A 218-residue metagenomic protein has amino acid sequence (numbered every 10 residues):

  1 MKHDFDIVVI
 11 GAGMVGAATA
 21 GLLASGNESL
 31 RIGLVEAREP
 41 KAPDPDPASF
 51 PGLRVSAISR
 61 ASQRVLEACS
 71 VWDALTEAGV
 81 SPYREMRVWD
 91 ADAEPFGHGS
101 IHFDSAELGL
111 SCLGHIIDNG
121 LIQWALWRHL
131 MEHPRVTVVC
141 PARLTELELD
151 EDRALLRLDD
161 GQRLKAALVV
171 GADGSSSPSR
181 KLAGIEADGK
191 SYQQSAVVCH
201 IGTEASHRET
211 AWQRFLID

Functional and structural regions predicted by a protein language model:
K2-F5, L158-L168: Core beta-strand elements of the Rossmann-like FAD/NAD(P) dinucleotide-binding domain in flavoenzyme oxidoreductases
F5-L34: N-terminal Rossmann-like FAD-binding beta1-loop-alpha1 element of flavoenzymes
V15, P40, S176: Conserved Rossmann-like nucleotide-cofactor binding loop
G21-S25, R128, E132, K181-G184 (+1 more regions): Short, well-ordered alpha-helices that flank and scaffold nucleotide-derived cofactor binding pockets
A24-L53: Glycine-rich FAD pyrophosphate-binding loop
S59-A125, H129: Active-site-adjacent segment of FAD-dependent monooxygenases/related oxidoreductases
L66, R153, L168-D218: Conserved FAD-binding catalytic core of PHBH/FMO-like flavoproteins
C140-A154: A conserved short coil-to-beta-strand element within the FAD-binding core of flavoproteins
